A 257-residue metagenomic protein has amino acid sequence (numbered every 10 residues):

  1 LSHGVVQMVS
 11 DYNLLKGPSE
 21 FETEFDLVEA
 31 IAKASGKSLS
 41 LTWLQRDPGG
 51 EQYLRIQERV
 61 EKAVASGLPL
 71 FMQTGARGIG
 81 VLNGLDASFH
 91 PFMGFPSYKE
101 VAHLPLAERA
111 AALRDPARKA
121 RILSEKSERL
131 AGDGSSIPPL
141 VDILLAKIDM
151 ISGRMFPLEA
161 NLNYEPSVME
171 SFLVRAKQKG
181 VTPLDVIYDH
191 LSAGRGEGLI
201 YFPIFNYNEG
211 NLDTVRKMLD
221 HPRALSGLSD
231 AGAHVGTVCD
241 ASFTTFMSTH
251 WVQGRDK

Functional and structural regions predicted by a protein language model:
G4-D256: Active-site neighborhoods of metal-dependent hydrolases
